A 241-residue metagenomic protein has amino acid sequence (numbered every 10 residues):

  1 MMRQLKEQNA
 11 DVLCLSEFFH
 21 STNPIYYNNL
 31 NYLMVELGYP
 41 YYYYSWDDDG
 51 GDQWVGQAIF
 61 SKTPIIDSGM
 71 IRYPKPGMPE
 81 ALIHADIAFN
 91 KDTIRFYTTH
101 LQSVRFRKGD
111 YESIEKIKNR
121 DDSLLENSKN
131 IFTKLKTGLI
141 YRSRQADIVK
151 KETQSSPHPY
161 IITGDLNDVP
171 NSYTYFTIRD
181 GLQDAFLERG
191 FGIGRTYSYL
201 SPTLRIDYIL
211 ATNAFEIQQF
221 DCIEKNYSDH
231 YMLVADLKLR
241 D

Functional and structural regions predicted by a protein language model:
M1-H84, F89: Membrane-embedded segments
S16, T99, T163-D165: Active-site flanking residues adjacent to catalytic metal/cofactor-binding acidic residues
F19-N23, D49-W54, G77-P79, V104 (+3 more regions): Active-site environment of divalent metal-dependent phosphoester hydrolases
H20-S21, K136-Y141: Short, flexible loop segments at the rims of nucleotide/cofactor-binding pockets, characterized by
K62-I66, M78-L124, F215, L237-D241: Beta-strand-turn-beta hairpins that frame and shape the catalytic cleft of phosphate-ester-processing enzymes
M70, I140-I161, L166-D241: Metal-dependent phosphoester-hydrolase catalytic domains
E126-T137: Short glycine/proline- and acidic residue-enriched helix-loop micro-motifs that form flexible lids or anion-recognition
